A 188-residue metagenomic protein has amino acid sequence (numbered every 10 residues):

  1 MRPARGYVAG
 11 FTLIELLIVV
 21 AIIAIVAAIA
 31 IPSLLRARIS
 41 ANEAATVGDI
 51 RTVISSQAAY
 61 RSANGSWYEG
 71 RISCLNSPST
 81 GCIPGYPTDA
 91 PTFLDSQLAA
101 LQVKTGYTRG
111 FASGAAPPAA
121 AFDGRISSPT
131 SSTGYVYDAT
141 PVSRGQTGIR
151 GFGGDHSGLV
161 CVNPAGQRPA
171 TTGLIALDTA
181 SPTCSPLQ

Functional and structural regions predicted by a protein language model:
M1-G6: N-terminal secretory signal peptides that target proteins for export/translocation
Y7-L34: N-terminal single-pass transmembrane signal-anchor helix
V8, S40-A44, T130: Residues at secondary-structure transition points
V20, V47, I54: Conserved catalytic core of two-component sensor histidine kinases
S33-I50: Aliphatic-rich helix starts adjacent to a transmembrane/signal segment
T52-R150, G154-S157, P164, S181-Q188: Extracellular/periplasmic head regions of type IV pilus-like filament subunits
G166-A170: A short acidic/small-residue loop/turn micro-motif
T171-P182: A short, polar/proline- and glycine-enriched secondary-structure boundary/capping micro-motif
